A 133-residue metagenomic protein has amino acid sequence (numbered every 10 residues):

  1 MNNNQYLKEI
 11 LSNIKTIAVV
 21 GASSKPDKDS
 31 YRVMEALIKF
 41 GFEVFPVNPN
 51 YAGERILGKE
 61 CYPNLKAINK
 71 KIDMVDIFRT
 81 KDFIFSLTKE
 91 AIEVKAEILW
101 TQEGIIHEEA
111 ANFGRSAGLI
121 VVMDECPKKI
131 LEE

Functional and structural regions predicted by a protein language model:
N2-K70, I84-E133: Structural/interface elements that position substrates and couple domains in central-metabolism enzymes
V75: Gly/Thr-rich phosphate-binding loop signature of adenosyl cofactor/nucleotide-binding cores
F78-R79, E103: Glycine-rich, N-terminal phosphate-binding loop of Rossmann-like dinucleotide-binding domains
